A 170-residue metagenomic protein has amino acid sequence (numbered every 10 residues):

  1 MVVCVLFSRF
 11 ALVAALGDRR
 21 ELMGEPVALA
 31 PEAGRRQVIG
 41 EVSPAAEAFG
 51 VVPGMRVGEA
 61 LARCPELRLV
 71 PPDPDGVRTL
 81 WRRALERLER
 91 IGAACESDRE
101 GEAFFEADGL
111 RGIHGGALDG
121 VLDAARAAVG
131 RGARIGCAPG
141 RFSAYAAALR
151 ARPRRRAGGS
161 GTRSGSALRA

Functional and structural regions predicted by a protein language model:
M1-R111, G116, G120-A127, R134 (+1 more regions): Residues that scaffold, gate, or flank divalent-cation-dependent active/transport sites
M55, A148-A170: Compact, charge-rich alpha-helical regulatory domains located at protein termini
L122-R134, G161-A170: Short, surface-exposed, charge-dense and proline/glycine-enriched linear segments
